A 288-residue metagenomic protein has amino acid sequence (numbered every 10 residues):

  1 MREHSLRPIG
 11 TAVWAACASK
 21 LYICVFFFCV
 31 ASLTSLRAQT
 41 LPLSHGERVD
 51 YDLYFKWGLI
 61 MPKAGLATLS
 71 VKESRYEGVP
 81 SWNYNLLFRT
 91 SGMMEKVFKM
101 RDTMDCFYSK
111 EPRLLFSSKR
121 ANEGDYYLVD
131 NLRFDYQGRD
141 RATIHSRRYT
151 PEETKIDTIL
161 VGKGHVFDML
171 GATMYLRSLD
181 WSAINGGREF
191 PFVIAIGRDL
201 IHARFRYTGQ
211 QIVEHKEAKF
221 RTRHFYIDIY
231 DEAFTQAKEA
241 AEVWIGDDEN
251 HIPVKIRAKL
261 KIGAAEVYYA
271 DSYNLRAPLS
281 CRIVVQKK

Functional and structural regions predicted by a protein language model:
K20-S32: Bacterial N-terminal signal peptides
L36-G138, S178-K288: Acidic, serine/threonine-rich low-complexity disordered tracts
D140-R148: Short polybasic amphipathic segments
R148, E153-G162: Acidic/charged, solvent-exposed loop-and-adjacent secondary-structure segments enriched in E/D, K/R, S/T, and G/P
